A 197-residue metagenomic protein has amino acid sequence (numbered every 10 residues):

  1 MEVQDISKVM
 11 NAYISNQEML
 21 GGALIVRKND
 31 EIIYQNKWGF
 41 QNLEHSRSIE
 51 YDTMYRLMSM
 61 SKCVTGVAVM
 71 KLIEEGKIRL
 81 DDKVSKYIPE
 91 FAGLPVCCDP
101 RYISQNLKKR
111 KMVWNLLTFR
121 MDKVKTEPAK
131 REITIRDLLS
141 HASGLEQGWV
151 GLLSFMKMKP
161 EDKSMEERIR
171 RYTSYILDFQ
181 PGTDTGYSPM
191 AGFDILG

Functional and structural regions predicted by a protein language model:
M1-L57, K77-R79, G93-Q105, T173-D178: Short, conserved catalytic-motif segment at the N-terminal edge
I6, K86, R136-D137, A142-S143 (+1 more regions): Short, charged, amphipathic alpha-helices and their helix-cap/turn boundaries
I14-N16, T126-A129, P160-E161: Short Gly/Pro-enriched turn/cap motifs at secondary-structure boundaries
Q35-K37, G148-L153: Short, solvent-exposed loop/turn and secondary-structure capping segments
Y51, R56-M60, L72-E146, V150 (+3 more regions): Active-site helix/loop module of the DD-peptidase/beta-lactamase fold, centered on the serine-lysine SxxK catalytic
V64-G66, G192-G197: Well-ordered alpha-helical segments within folded domains of soluble proteins
K123-T126, M158, G182: Second-shell loop/turn segments in exported
